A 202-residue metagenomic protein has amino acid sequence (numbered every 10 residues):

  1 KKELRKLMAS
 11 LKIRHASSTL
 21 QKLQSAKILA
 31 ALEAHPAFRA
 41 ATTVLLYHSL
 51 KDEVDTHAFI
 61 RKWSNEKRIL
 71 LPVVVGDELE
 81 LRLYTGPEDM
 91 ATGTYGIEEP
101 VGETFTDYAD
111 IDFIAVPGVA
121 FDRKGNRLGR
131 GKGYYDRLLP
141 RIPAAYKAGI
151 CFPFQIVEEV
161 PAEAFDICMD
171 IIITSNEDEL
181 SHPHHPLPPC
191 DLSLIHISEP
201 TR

Functional and structural regions predicted by a protein language model:
K1-A109: N-terminal active-site beta-alpha-beta segment that forms phosphate/nucleotide-binding and substrate-recognition loops
K6, A40, P183-P186, I195: Positively charged, low-complexity intrinsically disordered regions
I13, E177, R202: Residue-level marker of positions within ordered structural domains that often coincide with functionally constrained
T56, T174, T201: Ser/Thr-centric signal marking residues that sit in or immediately flank functional binding/regulatory motifs
R68-L180, P186-P189: Flexible, gly/pro- and Lys/Arg-enriched active-site loops
I195-T201: Conserved small/polar residues in nucleotide/adenosyl-binding loops
